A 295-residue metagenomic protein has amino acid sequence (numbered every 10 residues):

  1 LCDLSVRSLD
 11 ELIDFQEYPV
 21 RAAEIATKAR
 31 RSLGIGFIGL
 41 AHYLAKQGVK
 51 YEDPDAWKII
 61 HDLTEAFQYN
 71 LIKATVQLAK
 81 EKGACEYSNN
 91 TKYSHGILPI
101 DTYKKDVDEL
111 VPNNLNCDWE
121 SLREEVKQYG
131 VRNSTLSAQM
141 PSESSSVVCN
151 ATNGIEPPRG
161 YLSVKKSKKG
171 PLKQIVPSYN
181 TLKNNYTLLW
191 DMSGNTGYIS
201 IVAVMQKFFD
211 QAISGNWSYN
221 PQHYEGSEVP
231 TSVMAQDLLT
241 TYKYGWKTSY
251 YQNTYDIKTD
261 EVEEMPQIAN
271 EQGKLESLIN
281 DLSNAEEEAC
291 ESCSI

Functional and structural regions predicted by a protein language model:
L1-I295: Long, C-terminal-biased catalytic regions of enzyme "large/alpha" subunits
